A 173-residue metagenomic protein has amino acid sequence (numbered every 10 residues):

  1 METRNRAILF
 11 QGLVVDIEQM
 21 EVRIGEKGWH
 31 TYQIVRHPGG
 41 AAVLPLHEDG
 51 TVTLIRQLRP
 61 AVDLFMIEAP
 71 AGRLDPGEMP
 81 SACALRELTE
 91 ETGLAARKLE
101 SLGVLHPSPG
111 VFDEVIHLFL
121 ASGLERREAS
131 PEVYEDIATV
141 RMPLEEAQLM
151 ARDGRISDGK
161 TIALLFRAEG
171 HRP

Functional and structural regions predicted by a protein language model:
R6-A42, E48: Acidic, metal-coordinating catalytic segment for phosphate/diphosphate chemistry, firing primarily on the Nudix
G12, A61, S108-V111: Short glycine/serine/proline-enriched coil/turn segments at secondary-structure junctions
H30, G39-A42, H47, R73-G159: Unchanged
I34-V35, L58, P107: Residue-level structural signal for beta-strand termini and adjacent loop
G40-L64, E68: A glycine-rich, hydrophobic loop/mini-helix early in the fold
T51-V52, E125-R127, H171: Short helix-loop capping/hinge motifs at secondary-structure junctions, enriched in acidic/polar residues
